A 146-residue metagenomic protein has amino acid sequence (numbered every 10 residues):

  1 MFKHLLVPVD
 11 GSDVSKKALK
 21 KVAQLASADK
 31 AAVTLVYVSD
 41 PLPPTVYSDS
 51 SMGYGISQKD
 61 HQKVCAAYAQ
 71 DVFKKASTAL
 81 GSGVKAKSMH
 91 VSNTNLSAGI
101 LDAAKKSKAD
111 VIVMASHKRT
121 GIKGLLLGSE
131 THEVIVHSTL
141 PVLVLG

Functional and structural regions predicted by a protein language model:
K3-G55, A79-S82: Small/aliphatic-rich secondary-structure junction motif
A18, A69-V72, E130: Hydrophobic alpha-helical membrane-association signature
A18, T45-S48, A98-L101, G124-L126: Short, well-ordered secondary-structure micro-motifs
V22, A76, I100, V134: Aromatic/hydrophobic pocket-lining residues that form π-stacking "cages" and hydrophobic walls in ligand
V36, K87-V91, L143: General small-molecule cofactor/ligand-binding pocket signal
Y54-D71: A short acidic, glycine-rich active-site loop that binds or catalyzes chemistry on phosphate/adenosine moieties
T78-I112: Structural beta-alpha unit
K105-G146: Gly/Ser-rich helix-loop-strand patches that form or flank binding pockets for ribonucleotide-derived cofactors
